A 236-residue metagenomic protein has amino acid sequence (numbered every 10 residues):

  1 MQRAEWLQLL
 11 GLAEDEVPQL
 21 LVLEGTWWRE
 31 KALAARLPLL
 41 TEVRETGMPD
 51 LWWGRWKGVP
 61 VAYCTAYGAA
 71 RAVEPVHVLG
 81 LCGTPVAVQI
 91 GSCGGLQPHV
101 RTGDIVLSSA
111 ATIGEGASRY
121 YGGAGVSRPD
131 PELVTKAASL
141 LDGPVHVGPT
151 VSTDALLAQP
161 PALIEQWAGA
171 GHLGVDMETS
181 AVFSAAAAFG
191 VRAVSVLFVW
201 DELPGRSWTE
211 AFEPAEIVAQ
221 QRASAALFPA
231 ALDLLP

Functional and structural regions predicted by a protein language model:
M1-K136, A188: Metabolite-binding pocket within alpha/beta catalytic cores that recognizes anionic/polar moieties
T26, G94, V151-A155, A181 (+2 more regions): Glycine-rich beta-alpha junction loops
D104-S108, A193, F212-P214: Short, hinge-like loop/turn segments at secondary-structure boundaries
G114-G116, A158-P160, L203-S207: Short acidic/His/Gly/Ser-rich catalytic and metal-binding motifs that mark active-site loops of diverse hydrolases
V126-G171: Active-site rim beta-loop-alpha module in soluble metabolic enzymes
K136-L141, A185, A226-L235: Generic non-transmembrane alpha-helical segments
A162-Q166, A170-E202: A C-terminal functional module that forms or caps the active site or interfaces directly with catalytic machinery
G205-P236: His/Asp/Glu-rich mid-to-C-terminal helical/loop segments that flank catalytic regions of hydrolases
